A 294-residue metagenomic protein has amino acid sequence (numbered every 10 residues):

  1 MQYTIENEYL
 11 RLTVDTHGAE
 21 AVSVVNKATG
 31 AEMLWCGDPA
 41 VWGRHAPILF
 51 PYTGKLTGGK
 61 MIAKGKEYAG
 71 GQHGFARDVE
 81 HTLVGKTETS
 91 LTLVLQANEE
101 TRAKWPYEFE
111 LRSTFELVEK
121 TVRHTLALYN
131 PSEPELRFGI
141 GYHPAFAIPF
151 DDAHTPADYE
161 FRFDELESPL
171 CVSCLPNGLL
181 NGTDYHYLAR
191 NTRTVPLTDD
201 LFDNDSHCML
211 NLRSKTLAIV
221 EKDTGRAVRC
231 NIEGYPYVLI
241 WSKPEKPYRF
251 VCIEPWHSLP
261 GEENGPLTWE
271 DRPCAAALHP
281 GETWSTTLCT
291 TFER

Functional and structural regions predicted by a protein language model:
M1-E8: Short, Gly/Pro- and small/polar-rich lid/capping loops
E8-E67: Acidic-aromatic substrate-binding/catalytic surfaces of carbohydrate-active enzymes
V14, M61-A69, L126, A276-E293: Short Pro-Gly-centered flexible turn/kink motifs
K66-E119: Extended, loop-rich substrate-binding clefts of extracytoplasmic carbohydrate-active enzymes
V84-L91, E116-T121, F150, E221-D223 (+2 more regions): A short, structured loop/turn motif at beta-sheet edges
A97-D151: Acidic, contiguous internal or C-terminal segments within carbohydrate-active enzymes that form a structured patch used
I148-E233: Active-site/ligand-binding surface loops and adjacent short beta/alpha elements that line catalytic pockets across
A227-R294: Active-site pocket scaffolds in enzymes
